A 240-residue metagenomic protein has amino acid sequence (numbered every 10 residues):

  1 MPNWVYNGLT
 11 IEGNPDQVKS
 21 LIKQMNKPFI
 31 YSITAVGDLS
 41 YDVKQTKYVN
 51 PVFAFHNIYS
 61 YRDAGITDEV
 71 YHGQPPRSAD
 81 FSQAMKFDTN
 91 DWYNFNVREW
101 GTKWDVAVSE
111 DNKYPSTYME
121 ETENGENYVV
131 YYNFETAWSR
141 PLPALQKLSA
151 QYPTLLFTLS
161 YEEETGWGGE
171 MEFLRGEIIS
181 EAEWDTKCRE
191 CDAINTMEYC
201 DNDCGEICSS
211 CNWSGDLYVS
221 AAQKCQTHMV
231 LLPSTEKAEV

Functional and structural regions predicted by a protein language model:
M1-I194, G205-V240: Long, contiguous binding/interaction regions
